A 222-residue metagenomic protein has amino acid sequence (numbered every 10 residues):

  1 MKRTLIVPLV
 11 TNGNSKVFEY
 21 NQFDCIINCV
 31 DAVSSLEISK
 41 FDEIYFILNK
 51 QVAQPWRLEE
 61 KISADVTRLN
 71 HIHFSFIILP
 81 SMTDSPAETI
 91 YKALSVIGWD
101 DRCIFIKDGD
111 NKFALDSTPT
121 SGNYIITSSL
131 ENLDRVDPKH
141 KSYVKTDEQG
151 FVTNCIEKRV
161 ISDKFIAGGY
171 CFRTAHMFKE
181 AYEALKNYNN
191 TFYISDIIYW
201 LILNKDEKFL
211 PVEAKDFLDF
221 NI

Functional and structural regions predicted by a protein language model:
M1-P55: N-terminal glycine-rich phosphate-binding loop and ensuing alpha1 helix
L5, D163-I222: Conserved alpha/beta core of the MobA/IspD/sugar-nucleotide pyrophosphorylase nucleotidyltransferase superfamily
C25-A32, T89-K92, I197: Well-ordered alpha-helical segments embedded in enzymatic catalytic cores
D42-I44, R102-C103, K208: Residues at the starts of beta-strands that form the adenosine-phosphate
I47-N49, I77-S81, V212-A214: Conserved beta-strand termini and adjacent loop/short-helix elements that scaffold enzyme active sites in alpha/beta
A53-E59, S63-T146: Conserved beta-loop-beta/alpha segment of the NTase-like Rossmann-fold superfamily that binds/positions NTPs
H73-S75, F151-N154, K208-L210: Conserved beta-strand segments of alpha/beta enzyme cores
K112-Y188: Conserved core of the sugar-phosphate nucleotidyltransferase
